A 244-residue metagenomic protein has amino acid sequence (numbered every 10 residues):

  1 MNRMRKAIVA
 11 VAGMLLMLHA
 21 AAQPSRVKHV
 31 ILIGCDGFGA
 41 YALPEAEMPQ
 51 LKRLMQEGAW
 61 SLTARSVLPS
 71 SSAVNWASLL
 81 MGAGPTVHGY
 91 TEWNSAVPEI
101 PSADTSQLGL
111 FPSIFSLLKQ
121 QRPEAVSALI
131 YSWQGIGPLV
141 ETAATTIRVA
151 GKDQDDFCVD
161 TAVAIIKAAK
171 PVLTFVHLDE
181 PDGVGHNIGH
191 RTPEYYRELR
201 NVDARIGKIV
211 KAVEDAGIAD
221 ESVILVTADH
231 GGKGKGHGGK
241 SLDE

Functional and structural regions predicted by a protein language model:
M1-V11: Bacterial N-terminal signal peptides that target proteins for export
M4-R5, L18, V202: Residue-level micro-sites within transmembrane alpha helices that shape and flank functional polar/acidic positions
G13-A21: Hydrophobic h-region of N-terminal signal peptides that target proteins for export in Gram-negative bacteria
A22-E244: Feature captures the catalytic ectodomains and active-site-proximal regions of enzymes that hydrolyze or transfer
